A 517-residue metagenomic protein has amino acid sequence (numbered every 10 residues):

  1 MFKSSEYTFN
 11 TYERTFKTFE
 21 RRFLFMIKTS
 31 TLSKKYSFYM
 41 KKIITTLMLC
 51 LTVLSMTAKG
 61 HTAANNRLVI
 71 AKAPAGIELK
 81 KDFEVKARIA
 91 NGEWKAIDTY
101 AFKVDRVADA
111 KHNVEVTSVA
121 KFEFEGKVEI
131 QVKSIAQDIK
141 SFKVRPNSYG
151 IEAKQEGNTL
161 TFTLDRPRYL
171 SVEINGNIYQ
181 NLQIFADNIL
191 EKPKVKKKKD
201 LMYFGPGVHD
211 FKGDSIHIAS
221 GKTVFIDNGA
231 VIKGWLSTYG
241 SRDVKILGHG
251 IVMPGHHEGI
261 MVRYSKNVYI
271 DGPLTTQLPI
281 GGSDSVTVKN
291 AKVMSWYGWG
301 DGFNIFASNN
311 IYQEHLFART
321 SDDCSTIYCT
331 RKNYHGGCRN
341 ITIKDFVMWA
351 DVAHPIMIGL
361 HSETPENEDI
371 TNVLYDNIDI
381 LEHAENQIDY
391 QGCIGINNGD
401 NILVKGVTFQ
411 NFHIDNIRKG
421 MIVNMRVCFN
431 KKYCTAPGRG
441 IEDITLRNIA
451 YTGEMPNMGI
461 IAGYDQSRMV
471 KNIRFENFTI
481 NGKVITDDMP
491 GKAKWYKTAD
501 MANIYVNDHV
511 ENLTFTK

Functional and structural regions predicted by a protein language model:
M1, M26-T62: Bacterial Sec-dependent N-terminal signal peptides
K3-E6, N10-E13, E20: Intrinsically disordered, low-complexity segments used as extracellular stalks/linkers and nuclear/regulatory IDRs
T45, A58-S220, V231-K233, S237-D243 (+3 more regions): Extracellular "leader-to-stem" segments immediately downstream of a signal peptide or signal-anchor in secreted/lumenal
G126, R166-L170, K266, N309 (+1 more regions): Short tyrosine-centred short linear motifs in exposed loops/low-complexity segments
F162-L164, H209-T223, V231-L247, M253-Y269 (+6 more regions): Extracellular beta-strand-rich solenoid/capping regions of secreted or surface-exposed proteins that bind or remodel
G221-T223, N228, R242-V252, K266-T276 (+7 more regions): Right-handed parallel beta-helix
P254-M261, T275-Q277, Y297-N304, T320-Y334 (+4 more regions): Extracellular beta-strand/beta-solenoid scaffold signature
A384-K517: Extracellular beta-rich repeat passengers
